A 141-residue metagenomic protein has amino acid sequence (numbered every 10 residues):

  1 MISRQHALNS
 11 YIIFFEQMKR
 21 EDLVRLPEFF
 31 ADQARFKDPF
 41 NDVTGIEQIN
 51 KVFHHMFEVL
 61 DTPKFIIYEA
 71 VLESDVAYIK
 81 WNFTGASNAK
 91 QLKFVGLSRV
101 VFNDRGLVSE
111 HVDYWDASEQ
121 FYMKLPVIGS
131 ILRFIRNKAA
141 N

Functional and structural regions predicted by a protein language model:
M1-R4, D32, V76-A77: A short alpha-helix capping/helix-coil boundary motif
M1-V24, E28, K138-N141: Short, low-complexity N-terminal intrinsically disordered segments enriched in polar/charged residues
H6, Q48, L92: Soluble or luminal CAZymes and related metallo-dependent hydrolases
L8, I12, N50, G129-R136: Generic detector of well-ordered alpha-helical segments enriched in charged/polar residues, highlighting helical
I13, F40-D42, G85: Short histidine/acidic/glycine/proline-rich micro-motifs that form metal- and phosphate-coordinating active-site loops
V24-D75: A solvent-exposed, acidic/Ser-Thr-rich amphipathic alpha-helical stretch
E58-K64, Y68-N141: A beta-strand edge to alpha-helix "cap/lid" segment located at domain peripheries
